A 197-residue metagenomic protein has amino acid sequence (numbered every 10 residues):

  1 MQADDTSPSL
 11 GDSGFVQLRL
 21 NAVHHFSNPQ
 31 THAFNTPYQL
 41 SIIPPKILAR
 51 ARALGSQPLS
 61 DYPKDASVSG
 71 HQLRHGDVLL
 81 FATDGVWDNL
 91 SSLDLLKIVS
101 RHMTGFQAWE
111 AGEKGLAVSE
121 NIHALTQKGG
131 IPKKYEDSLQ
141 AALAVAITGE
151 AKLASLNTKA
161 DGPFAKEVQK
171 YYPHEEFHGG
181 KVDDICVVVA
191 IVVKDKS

Functional and structural regions predicted by a protein language model:
M1-S197: PP2C/PPM-type serine/threonine phosphatase catalytic core, specifically the conserved beta-strand-loop-alpha-helix
